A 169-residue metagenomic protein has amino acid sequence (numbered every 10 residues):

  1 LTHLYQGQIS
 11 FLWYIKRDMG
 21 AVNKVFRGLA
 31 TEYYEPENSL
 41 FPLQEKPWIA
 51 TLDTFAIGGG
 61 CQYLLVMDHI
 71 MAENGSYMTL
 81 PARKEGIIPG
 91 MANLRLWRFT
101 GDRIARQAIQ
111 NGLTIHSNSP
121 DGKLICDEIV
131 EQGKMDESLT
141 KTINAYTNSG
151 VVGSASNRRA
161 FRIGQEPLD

Functional and structural regions predicted by a protein language model:
L1-T2, Q6, Q165-D169: Short, intrinsically disordered, charge-balanced linker/junction segments flanking boundaries in proteins
T2-D53, N93: An acidic, glycine-rich surface segment that forms the CoA-thioester-binding/catalytic face of crotonase-fold enzymes
K16-N23, E73-G75, T100, I109 (+2 more regions): Ligand-binding clefts of soluble mixed alpha/beta catalytic domains
P36-L43, T51, I57-I109, S138: CoA-thioester-processing core
G58, G112-S119: Acidic, divalent-metal-coordinating active-site segment for phosphoryl/phosphodiester hydrolysis, typified by short
L64, P120, N157: Terminal peptide-recognition signature
D68-H69, Q107, N111-L113, D127-Q132: Well-ordered beta-strand positions
M71-S76, G90, C126-D169: C-terminal long alpha-helix characteristic of the crotonase
